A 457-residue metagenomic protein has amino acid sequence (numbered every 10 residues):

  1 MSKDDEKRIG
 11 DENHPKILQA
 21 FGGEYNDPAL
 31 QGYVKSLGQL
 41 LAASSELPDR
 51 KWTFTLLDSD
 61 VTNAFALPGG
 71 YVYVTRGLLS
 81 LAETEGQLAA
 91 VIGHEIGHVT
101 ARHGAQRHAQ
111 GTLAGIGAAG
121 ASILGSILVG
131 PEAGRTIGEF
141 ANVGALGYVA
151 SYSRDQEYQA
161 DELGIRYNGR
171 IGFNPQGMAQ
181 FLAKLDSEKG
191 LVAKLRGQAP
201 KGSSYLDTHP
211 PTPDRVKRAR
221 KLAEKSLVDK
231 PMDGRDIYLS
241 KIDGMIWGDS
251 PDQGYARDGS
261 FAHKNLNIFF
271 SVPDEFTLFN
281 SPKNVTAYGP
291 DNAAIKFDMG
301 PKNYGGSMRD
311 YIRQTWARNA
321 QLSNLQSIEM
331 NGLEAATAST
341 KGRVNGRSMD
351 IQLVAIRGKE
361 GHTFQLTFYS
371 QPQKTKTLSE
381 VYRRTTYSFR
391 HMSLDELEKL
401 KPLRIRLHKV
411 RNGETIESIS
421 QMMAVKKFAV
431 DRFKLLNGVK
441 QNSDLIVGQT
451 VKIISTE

Functional and structural regions predicted by a protein language model:
M1-N63, L146, D249-S250, G254-A256 (+1 more regions): Hydrophobic or amphipathic, alpha-helical segments that drive membrane association/targeting
K7-D11, G23, G32, G147-Y148 (+4 more regions): Extracytoplasmic and endomembrane cell-envelope/extracellular-matrix remodeling and assembly machinery
Y73-A90, A150-D155: Short pre-active-site segment immediately N-terminal to the catalytic Zn-binding motif
V74, A89-H98, R102-H103, A118 (+1 more regions): Active-site recognition of the HExxH zinc-binding catalytic motif
L78, E83-Q87, I96-L113, L128-V129 (+1 more regions): Catalytic Zn2+-binding segment of zinc metalloproteases
T112-E132, T136-Y148: Membrane-active amphipathic alpha-helices enriched in small hydrophobic residues
I416-A424, V430-K434: Short alpha-helical segments in extracytoplasmic peptidoglycan/chitin-binding modules and envelope-associated proteins
F428-E457: Extracellular LysM carbohydrate-binding repeats and other cell-envelope/extracellular binding modules
